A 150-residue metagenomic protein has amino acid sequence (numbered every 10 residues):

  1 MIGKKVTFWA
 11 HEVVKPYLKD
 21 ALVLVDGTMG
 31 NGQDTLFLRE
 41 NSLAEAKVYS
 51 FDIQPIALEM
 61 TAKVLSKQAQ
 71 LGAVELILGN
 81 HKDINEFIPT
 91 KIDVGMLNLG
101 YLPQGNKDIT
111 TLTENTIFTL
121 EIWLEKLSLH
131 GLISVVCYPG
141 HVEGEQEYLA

Functional and structural regions predicted by a protein language model:
M1-L22, G27, Q33-E40: S-adenosyl-L-methionine
L22, A46, G131: Glycine-centered, small-residue-biased loops immediately flanking beta-strands in adenine/cofactor-binding cores
T28, K126-C137: Conserved beta-strand signature within the Rossmann-like core of class I S-adenosyl-L-methionine
K47-D52: Conserved SAM-binding motif I beta-strand of class I
L58-D93: S-adenosyl-L-methionine
L97-T119: Mobile active-site "lid"/loop adjacent to the S-adenosyl-L-methionine
N115-L129: A short glycine-rich, Lys/Arg-flanked "PGG" loop and its adjoining helix->strand segment in the class I
G144-A150: Class I S-adenosyl-L-methionine
